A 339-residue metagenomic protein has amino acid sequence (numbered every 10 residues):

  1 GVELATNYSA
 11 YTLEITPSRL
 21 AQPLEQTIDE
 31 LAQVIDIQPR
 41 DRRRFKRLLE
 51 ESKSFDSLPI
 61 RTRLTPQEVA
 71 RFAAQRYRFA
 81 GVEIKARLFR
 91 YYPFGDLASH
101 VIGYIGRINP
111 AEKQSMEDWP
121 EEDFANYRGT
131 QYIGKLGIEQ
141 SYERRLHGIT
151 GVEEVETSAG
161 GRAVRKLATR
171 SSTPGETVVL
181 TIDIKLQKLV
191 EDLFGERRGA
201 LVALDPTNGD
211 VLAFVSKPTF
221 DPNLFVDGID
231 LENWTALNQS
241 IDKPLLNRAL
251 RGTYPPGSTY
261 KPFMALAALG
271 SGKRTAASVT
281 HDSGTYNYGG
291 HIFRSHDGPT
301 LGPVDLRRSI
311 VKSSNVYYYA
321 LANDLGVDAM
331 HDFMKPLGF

Functional and structural regions predicted by a protein language model:
G1, E30, F72, V101 (+5 more regions): Active-site SXXK
V2-A200, V215, T219-R248, T253: Extracytoplasmic/periplasmic proteins that interact with beta-lactams or build/remodel peptidoglycan
Y11, D210, V316: Glycine-centered loop/turn positions within well-structured domains that cap or flank conserved ligand/cofactor-binding
I15, Q33, I102-G106, A213-S216 (+4 more regions): Generic alpha-helical structural context detector
Y77, L97, L186, S258 (+3 more regions): Membrane-embedded alpha-helical core segments of multi-pass
L201-P206: Short hydrophobic alpha-helical segments used for membrane anchoring or interfacial signaling
K243-A249, R274-H331: Conserved catalytic neighborhood of penicillin-recognizing serine enzymes
G338-F339: Short, intrinsically disordered, charge-balanced linker/junction segments flanking boundaries in proteins
